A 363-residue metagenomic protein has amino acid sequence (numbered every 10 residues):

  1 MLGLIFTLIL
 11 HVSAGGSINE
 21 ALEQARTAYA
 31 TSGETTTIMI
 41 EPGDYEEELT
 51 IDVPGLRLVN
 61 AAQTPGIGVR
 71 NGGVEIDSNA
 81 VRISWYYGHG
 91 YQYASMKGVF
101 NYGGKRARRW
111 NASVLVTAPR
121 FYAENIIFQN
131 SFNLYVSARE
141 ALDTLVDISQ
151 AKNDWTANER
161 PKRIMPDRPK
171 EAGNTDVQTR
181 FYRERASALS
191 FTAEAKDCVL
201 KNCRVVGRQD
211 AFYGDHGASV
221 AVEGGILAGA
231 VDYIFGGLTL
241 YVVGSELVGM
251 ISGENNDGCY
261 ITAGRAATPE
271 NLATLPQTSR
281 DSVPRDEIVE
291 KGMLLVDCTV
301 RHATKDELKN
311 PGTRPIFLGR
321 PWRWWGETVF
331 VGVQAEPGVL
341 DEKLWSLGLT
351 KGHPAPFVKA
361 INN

Functional and structural regions predicted by a protein language model:
M1-T7: Fungal secretory targeting signals
L10-V12, I18-N363: Sequence-level preference for short, compositionally simple segments enriched in small aliphatic or small polar residues
